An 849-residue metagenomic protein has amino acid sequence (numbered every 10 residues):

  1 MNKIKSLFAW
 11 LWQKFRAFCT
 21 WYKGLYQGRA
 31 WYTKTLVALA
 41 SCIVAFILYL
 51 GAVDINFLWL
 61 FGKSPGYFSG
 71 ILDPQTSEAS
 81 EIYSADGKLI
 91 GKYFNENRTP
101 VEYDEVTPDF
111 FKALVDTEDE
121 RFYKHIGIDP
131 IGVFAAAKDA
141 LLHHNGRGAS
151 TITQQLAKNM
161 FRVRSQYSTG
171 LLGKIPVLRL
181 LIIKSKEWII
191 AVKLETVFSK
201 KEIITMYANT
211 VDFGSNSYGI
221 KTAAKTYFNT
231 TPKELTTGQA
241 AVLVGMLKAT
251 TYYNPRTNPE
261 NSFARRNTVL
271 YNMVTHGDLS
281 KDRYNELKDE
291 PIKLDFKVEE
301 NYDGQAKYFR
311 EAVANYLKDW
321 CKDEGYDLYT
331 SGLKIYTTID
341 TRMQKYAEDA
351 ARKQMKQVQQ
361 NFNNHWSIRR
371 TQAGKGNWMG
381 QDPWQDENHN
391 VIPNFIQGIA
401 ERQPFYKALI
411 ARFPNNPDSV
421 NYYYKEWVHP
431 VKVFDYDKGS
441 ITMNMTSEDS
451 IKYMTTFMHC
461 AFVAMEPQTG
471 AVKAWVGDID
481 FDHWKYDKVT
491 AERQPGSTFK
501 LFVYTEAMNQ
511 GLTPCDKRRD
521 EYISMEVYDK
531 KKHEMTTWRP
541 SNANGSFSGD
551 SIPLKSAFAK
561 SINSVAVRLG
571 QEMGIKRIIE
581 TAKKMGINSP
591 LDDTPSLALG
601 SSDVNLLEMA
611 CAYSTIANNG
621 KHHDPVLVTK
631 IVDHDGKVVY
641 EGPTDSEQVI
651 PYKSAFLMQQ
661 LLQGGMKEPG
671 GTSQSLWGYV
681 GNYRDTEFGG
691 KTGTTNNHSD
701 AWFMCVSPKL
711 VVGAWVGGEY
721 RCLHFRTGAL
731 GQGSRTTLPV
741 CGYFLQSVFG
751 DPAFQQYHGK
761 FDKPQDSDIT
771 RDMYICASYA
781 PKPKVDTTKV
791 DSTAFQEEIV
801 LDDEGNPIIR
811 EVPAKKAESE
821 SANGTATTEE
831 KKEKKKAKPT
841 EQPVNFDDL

Functional and structural regions predicted by a protein language model:
M1-Y83, R121, L141, V358: N-terminal type II signal-anchor transmembrane helix that functions as the membrane-insertion/stop-transfer segment
A9, T76-N285, Y302, Y308 (+6 more regions): Peptidoglycan glycan-strand catalytic modules in the bacterial/periplasmic cell-wall system
T99-D104, I451-C460, H483-F502, C515-R518 (+1 more regions): Short active-site loop at a secondary-structure junction that contains or immediately precedes the catalytic residue(s)
A113-V115, M273, A347, T469-G470 (+7 more regions): Active-site SXXK
Y123-V133, Y218-I220, S280-N285, M508-K532 (+2 more regions): Short, well-structured active-site flanking segments
L142-S168, K233, K297-Y308, L512-I578 (+3 more regions): Conserved catalytic neighborhood of penicillin-recognizing serine enzymes
N145, S280-T338, R342-D418: Non-catalytic structural connector segments
T337, T341-Q357, V391-E466, W475-V476 (+2 more regions): A penicillin-recognizing enzyme superfamily signal
